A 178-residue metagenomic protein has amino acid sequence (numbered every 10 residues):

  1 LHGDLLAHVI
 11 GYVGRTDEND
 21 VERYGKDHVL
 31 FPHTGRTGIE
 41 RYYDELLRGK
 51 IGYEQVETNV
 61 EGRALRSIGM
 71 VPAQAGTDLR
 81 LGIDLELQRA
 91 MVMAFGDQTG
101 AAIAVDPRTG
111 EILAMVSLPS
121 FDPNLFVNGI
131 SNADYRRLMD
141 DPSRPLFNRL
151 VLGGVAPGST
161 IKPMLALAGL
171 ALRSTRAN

Functional and structural regions predicted by a protein language model:
L1, F121-N124: A short local loop/turn or secondary-structure capping micro-motif enriched for an aromatic residue
L1, V105, E111: Short, glycine/charge-rich beta-strand/loop segments that flank catalytic centers and engage negatively charged groups
L1-G76: Small/polar-residue-rich segments within soluble enzyme cores
L6, A101-I103, I112: Conserved beta-strand and immediately adjacent loop positions that scaffold enzyme active sites
V13, A114-S120: Short beta->alpha transition motifs characteristic of CBS
E18, M93, L113, N124 (+1 more regions): Active-site-proximal flexible loops/turns
R63, G110-E111: Residue-level signal for well-ordered, solvent-exposed loop/turn and beta-edge residues enriched in charged/polar side
M70-R108, V127-N178: Active-site loop and adjoining helix of the penicillin-binding protein/serine DD-peptidase-beta-lactamase fold
